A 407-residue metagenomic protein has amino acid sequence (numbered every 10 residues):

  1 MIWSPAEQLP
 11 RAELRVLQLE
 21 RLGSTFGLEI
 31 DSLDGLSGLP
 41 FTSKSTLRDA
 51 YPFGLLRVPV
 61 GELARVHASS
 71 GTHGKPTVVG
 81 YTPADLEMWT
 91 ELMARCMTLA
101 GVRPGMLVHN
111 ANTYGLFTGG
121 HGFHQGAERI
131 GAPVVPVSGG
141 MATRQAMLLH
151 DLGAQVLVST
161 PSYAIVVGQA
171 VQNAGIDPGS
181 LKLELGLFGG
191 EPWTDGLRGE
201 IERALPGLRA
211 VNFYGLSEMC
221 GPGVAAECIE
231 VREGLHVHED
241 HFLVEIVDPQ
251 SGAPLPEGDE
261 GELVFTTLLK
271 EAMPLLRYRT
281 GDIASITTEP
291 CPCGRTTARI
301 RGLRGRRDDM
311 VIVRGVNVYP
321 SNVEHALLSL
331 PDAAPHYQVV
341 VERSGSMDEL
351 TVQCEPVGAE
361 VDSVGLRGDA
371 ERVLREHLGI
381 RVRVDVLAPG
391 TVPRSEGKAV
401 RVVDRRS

Functional and structural regions predicted by a protein language model:
M1-A68, H73-E91, R95-L99, R103 (+6 more regions): Nucleotide 5′-phosphate-binding alpha/beta core
S4, G38-L205, V211, G223-I229 (+2 more regions): Active-site phosphate/ATP/adenylate-binding loop shared across adenylate-forming ligases
V134, A210, V244, Y337-V339 (+1 more regions): Generic structural signal for residues in well-ordered beta-strands
V137, F213, V247, E342 (+1 more regions): Conserved beta-strand termini and adjacent loop/short-helix elements that scaffold enzyme active sites in alpha/beta
L157, V264, L269-L378, G397: AMP-binding/adenylate-forming catalytic core of the ANL superfamily
L181, E239-H241, R306: Short, solvent-exposed loop/turn segments at the edges of secondary structure
W193-P290: Conserved AMP-binding/adenylate-forming
